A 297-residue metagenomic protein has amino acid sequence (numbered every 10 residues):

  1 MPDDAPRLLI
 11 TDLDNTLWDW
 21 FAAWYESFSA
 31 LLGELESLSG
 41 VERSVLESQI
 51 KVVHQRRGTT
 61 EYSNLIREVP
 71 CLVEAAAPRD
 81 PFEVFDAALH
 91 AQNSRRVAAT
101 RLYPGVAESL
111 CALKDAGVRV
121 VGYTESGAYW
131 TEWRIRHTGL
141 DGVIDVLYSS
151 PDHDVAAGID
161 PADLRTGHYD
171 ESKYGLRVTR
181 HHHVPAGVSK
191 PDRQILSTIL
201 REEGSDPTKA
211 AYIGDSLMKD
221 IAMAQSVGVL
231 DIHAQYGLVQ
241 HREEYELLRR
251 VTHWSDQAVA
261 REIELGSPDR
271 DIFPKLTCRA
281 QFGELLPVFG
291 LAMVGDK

Functional and structural regions predicted by a protein language model:
M1-Q49: Active-site neighborhood of HAD-like aspartate-dependent phosphohydrolases
M1-R7, A107, C111, G127-K297: Asp-based, Mg2+/Mn2+-dependent phosphohydrolase catalytic module
A5, S63, A91-G122, S126-E132: Short, acidic loop-to-helix structural element flanking the phosphoryl-transfer center in phosphate-processing enzymes
W24, L102, D192: Conserved donor sugar-nucleotide recognition element shared by glycan-biosynthetic enzymes
W24-G33, S63-P70, A128: An amphipathic alpha-helix signature
V41, K51-S94: A metal-dependent, Asp-based hydrolase signature
H90-A98, T179-A186: Glycine-rich phosphate-binding "P-loop"
